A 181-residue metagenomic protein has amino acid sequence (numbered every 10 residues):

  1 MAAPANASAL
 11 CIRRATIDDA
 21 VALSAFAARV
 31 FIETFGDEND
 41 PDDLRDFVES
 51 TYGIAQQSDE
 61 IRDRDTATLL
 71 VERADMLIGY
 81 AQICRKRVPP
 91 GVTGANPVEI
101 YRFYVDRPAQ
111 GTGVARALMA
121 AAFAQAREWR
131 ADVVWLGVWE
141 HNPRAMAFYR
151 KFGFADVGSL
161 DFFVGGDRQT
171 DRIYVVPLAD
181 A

Functional and structural regions predicted by a protein language model:
M1-P4: N-terminal acidic, proline/glycine-rich, low-complexity intrinsically disordered segments
N6, L10, R14-A20, S24-E38 (+6 more regions): Acetyl-CoA-dependent GNAT
G94-V98, D132-M146, K151-A181: C-terminal "cap" of GNAT-fold acetyltransferases
D106-P108, T112, E140-H141: Active-site acidic-Proline motif in GNAT/NAT acetyltransferases
G113, A117, R144: Short alpha-helical segment within the catalytic ATP-binding CA
